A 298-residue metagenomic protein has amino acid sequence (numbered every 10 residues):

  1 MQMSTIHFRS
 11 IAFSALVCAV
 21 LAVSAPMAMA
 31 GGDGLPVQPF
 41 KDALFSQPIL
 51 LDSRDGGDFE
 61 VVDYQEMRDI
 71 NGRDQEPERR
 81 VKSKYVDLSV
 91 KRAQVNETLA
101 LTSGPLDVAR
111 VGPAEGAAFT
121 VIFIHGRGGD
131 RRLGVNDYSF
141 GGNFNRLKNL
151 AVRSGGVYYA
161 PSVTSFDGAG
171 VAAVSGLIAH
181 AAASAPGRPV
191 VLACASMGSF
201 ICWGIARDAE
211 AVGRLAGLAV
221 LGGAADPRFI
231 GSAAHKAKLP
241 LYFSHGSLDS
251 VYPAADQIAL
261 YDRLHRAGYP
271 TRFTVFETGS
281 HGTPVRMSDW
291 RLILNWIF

Functional and structural regions predicted by a protein language model:
S24-A25: N-terminal signal peptide c-region/cleavage motif recognized by signal peptidases
V62-A114: N-terminal cap/lid segment of alpha/beta-hydrolase-fold proteins
T102-R146, L150: Short, surface-exposed "cap/lid" segments of acyl-processing enzymes
T164-A185: Alpha/beta-hydrolase active-site loop
P189-A237: Primarily recognizes the serine-hydrolase "nucleophile elbow" in alpha/beta-hydrolase and SGNH/GDSL folds
A237, Y242-H245, D249: Short beta-strand/loop motif that positions the catalytic acidic residue of the alpha/beta-hydrolase fold
P253-R263: Short alpha-helix in the alpha/beta-hydrolase fold that links the catalytic acid
P270-F298: C-terminal catalytic histidine-bearing segment of alpha/beta-hydrolase fold enzymes
